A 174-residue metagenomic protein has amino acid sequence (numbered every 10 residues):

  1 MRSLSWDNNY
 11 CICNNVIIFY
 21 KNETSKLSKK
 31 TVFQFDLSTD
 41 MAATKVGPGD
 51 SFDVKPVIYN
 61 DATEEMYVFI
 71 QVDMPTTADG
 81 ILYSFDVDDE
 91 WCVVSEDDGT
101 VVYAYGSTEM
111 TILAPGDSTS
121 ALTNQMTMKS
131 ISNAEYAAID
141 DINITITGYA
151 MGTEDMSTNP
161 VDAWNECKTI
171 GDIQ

Functional and structural regions predicted by a protein language model:
R2-N14: Hydrophobic membrane-insertion alpha-helices, especially the h-region of bacterial N-terminal signal peptides
C11-Q174: Surface-exposed, hydrophilic segments of mature proteins
